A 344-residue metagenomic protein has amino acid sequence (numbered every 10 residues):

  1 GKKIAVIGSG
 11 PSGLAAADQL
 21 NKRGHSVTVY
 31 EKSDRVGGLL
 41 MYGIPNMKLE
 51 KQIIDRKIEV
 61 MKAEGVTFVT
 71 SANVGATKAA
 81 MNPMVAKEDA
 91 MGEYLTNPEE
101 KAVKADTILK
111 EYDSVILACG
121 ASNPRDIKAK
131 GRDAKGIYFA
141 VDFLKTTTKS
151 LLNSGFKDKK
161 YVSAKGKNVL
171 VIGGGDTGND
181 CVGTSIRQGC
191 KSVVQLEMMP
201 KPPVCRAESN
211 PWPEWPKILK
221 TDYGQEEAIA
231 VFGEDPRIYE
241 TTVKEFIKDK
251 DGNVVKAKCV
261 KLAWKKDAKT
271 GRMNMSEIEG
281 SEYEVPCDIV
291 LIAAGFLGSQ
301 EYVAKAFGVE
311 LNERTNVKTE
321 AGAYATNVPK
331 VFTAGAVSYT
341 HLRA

Functional and structural regions predicted by a protein language model:
G1-I7, V60, V66, T70-K167 (+3 more regions): FAD-binding core/adjacent interface of flavoenzyme oxidoreductases
V6-N82, A86, R125-R132, D142 (+5 more regions): Beta1-alpha1 glycine-rich phosphate/pyrophosphate-binding loop at the start of Rossmann-like nucleotide-binding domains
S9-G10, K32-S33, S71-N73, A118-A121 (+8 more regions): Fold-independent oxyanion-binding glycine-rich loops and adjacent beta-strand/coil segments at enzyme active sites
T70-L109, I229-G233, E240-T242, I247-D249 (+1 more regions): A structured beta-alpha segment of the ubiquitous adenosine-cofactor-binding alpha/beta core
D133-G166, K265-Y339: FAD-site-proximal beta/loop scaffold in flavoenzymes
I172, T177-K191, M275-I278, Y283-I289: Long hydrophobic segments that form regular secondary structure
T340-A344: Conserved small/polar residues in nucleotide/adenosyl-binding loops
